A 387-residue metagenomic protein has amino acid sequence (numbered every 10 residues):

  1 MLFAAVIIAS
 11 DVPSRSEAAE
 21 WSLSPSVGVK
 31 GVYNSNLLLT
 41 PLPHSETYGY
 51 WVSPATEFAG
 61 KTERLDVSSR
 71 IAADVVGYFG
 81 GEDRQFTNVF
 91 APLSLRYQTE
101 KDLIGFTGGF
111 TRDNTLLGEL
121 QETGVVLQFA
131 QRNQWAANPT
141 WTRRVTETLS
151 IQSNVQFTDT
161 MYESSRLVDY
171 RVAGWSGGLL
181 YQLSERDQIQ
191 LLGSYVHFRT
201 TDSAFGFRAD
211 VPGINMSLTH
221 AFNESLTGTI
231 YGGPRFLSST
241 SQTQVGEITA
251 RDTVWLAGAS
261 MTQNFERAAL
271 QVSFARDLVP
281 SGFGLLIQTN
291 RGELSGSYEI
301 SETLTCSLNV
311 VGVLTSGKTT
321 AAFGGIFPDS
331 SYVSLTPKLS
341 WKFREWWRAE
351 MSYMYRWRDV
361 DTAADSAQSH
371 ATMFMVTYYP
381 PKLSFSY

Functional and structural regions predicted by a protein language model:
V6-R15: C-terminal segment of classical bacterial N-terminal signal peptides
E17-Y387: Gram-negative and organellar
